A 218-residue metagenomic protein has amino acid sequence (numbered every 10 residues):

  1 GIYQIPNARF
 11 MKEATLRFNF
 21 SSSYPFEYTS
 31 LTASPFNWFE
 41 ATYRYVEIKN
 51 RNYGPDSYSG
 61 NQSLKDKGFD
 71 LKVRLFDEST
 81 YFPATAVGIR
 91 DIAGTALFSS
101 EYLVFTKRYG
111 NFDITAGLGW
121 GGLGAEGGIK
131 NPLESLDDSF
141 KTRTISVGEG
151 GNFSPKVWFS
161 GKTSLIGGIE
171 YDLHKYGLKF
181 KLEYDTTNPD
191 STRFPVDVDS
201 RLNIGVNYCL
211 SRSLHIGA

Functional and structural regions predicted by a protein language model:
G1-S100, Y109-F112, G121-L123, F153-S154 (+6 more regions): Transmembrane beta-barrel domains of Gram-negative outer membranes and organellar outer membranes
R108-K175, Y184: Histidine/lysine/aspartate-rich catalytic loop segments that bind and position anionic ligands
